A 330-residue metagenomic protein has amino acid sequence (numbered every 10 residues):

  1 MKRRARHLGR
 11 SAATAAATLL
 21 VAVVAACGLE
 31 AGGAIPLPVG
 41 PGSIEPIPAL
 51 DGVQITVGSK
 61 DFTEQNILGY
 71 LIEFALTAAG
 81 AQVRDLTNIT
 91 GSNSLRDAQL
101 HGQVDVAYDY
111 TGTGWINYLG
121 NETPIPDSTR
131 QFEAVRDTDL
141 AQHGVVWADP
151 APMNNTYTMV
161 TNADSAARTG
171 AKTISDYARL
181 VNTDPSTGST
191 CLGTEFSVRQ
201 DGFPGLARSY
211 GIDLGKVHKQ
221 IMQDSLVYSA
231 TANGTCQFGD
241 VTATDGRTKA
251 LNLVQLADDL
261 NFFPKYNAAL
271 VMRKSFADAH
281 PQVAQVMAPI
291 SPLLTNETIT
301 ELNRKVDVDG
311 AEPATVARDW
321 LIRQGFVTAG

Functional and structural regions predicted by a protein language model:
A22-A26: C-terminal motif of bacterial Sec signal peptides marking the signal peptidase cleavage site
G28-A31: Bacterial signal peptide processing site
G33-T56, A178-S189, F326-G330: Immediate post-signal peptide segment of exported/extracytoplasmic ligand-binding proteins
D51-E64, Q82-T87, S186-C191: Short, well-ordered beta-strand elements
Y118-T129, A134-A148, N233-T235, R247-L260: Ligand-binding "clamshell"
S128-S189, P292-N296: A conserved helix-loop-strand patch within extracytoplasmic ligand-binding domains of the periplasmic binding
Y157-A167, N267-H280: A bilobed periplasmic-binding-protein/Venus flytrap-type ligand-binding module shared by bacterial periplasmic
P185-D258: Ligand-binding pocket segment of bilobal, Venus flytrap-like solute-binding proteins
